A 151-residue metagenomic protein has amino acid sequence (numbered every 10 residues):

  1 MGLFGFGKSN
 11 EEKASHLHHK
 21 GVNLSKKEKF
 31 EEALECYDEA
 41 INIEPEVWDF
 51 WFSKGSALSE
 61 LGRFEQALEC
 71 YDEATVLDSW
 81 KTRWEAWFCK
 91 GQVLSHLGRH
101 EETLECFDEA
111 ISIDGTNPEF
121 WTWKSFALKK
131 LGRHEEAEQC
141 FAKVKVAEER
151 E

Functional and structural regions predicted by a protein language model:
K8, E35-N42, D72-V76, D108-S112 (+1 more regions): Conserved structural position within tetratricopeptide repeats
S9-I43, S56-S59: Alpha-helical segment of the N-proximal tetratricopeptide repeat
S15-H16, D49, T82-E85, E119: Start-of-helix register in tetratricopeptide repeats
P45, S79-K81, G115, E149: Short coil turns that delineate tetratricopeptide repeat
